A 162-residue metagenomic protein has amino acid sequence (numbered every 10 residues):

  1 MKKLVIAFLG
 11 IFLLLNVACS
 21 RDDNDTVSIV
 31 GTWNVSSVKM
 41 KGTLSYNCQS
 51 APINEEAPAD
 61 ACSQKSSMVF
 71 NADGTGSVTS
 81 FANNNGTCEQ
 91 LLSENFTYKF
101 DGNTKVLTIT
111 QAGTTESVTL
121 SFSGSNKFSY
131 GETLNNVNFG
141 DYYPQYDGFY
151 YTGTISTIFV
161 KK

Functional and structural regions predicted by a protein language model:
M1-L4: Positively charged n-region of N-terminal signal peptides that target proteins for export
I6-G10: Sec-dependent N-terminal signal peptides
L15-A18: C-terminal motif of bacterial Sec signal peptides marking the signal peptidase cleavage site
S20-N95, D101-K162: Lipid interaction determinants
